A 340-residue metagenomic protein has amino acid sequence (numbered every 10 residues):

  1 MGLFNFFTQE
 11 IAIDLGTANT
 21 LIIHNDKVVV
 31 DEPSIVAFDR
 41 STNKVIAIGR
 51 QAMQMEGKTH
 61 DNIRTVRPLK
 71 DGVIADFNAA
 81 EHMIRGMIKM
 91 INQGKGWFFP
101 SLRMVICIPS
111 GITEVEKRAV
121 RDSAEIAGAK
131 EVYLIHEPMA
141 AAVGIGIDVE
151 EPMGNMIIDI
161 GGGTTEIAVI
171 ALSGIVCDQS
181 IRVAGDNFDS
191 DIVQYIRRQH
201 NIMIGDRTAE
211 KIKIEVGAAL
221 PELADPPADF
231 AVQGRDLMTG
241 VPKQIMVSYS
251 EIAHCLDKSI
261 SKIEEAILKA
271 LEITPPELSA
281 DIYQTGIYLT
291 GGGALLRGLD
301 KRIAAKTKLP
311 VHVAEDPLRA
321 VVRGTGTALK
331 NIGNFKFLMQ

Functional and structural regions predicted by a protein language model:
M1-I160, A168-I287, A294-Q340: Nucleotide/phosphate-binding catalytic cleft detector across ATP-hydrolyzing and phosphate-transferring enzymes
